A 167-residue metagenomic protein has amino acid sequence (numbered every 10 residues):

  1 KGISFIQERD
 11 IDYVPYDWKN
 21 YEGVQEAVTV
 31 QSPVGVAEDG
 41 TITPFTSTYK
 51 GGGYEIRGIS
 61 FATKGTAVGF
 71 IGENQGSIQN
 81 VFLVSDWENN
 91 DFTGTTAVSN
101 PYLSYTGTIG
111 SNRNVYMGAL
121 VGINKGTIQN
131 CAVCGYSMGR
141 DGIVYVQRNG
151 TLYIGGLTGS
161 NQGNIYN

Functional and structural regions predicted by a protein language model:
K1-N167: Surface-exposed repetitive/solenoidal architectures
